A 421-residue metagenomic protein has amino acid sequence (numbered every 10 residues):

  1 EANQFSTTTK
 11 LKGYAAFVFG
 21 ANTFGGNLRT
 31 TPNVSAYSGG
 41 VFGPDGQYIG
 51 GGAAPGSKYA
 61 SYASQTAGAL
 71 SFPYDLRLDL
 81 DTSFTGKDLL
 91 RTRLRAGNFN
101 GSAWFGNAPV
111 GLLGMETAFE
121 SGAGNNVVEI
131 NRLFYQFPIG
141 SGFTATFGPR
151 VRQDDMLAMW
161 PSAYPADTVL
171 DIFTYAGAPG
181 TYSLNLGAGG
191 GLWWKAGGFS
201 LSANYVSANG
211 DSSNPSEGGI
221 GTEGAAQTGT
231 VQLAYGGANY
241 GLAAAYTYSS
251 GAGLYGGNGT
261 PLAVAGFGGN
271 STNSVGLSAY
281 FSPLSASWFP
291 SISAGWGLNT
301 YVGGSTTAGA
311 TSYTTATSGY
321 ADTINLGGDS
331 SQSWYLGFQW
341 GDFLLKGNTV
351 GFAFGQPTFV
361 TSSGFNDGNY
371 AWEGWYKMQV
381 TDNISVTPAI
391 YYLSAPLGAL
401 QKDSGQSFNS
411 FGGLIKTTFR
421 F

Functional and structural regions predicted by a protein language model:
E1-A145, F173-G177, T181-F199, A203-N204 (+11 more regions): Beta-barrel outer-membrane channel/assembly domains of diderm bacteria
G25, L157-W160, N204, S213-E217: A short secondary-structure junction signal
N100-A103, R150-Y164, V350-T358: Surface-exposed extracellular loop regions of Gram-negative outer-membrane beta-barrel proteins, predominantly
W160-T174: Short, flexible helix-coil linker/hinge segments at the edges of structured domains or between repeats
